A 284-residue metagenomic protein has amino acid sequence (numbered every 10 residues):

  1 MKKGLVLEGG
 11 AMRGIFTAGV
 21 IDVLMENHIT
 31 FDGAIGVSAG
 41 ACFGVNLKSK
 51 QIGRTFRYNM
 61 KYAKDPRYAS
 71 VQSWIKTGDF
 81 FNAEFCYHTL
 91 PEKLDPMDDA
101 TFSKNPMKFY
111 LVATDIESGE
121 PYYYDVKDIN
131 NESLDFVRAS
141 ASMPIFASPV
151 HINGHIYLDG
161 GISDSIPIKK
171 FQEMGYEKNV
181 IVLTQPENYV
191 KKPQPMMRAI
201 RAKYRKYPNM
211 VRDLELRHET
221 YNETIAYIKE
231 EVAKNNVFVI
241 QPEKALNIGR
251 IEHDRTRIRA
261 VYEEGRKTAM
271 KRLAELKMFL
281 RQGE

Functional and structural regions predicted by a protein language model:
M1-V37, V45-E284: Patatin-like phospholipase
